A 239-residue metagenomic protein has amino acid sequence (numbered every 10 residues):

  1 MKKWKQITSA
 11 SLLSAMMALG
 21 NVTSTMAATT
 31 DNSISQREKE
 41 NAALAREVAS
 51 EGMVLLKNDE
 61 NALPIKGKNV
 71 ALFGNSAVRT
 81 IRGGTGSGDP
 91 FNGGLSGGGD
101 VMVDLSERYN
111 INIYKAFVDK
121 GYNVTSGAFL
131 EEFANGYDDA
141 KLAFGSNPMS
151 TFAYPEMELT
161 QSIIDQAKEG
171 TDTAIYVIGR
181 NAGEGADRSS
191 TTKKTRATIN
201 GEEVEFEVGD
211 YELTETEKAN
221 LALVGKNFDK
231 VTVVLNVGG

Functional and structural regions predicted by a protein language model:
M1-K3, A18-L19: Long, low-complexity, tandem-repeat intrinsically disordered regions
K2-I7, A27-G239: C-terminal non-catalytic regions of proteins with extracellular/luminal or membrane-system context
K5-A15: Sec-dependent N-terminal signal peptides
A10, A18-T30: Sec-dependent signal peptide cleavage junction
M16-L19, S87-G88: Residues in and immediately flanking transmembrane alpha helices
